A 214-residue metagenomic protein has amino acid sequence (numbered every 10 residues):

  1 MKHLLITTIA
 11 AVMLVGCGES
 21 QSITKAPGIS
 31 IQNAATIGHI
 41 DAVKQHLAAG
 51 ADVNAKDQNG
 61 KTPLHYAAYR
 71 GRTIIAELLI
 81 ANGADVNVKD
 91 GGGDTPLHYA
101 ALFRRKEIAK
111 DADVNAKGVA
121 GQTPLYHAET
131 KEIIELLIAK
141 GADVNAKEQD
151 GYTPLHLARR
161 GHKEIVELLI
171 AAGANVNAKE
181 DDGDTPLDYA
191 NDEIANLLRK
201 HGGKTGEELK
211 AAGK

Functional and structural regions predicted by a protein language model:
K2-T8: Sec-dependent signal peptide recognition, specifically the positively charged N-region followed immediately by
G18-S20: Bacterial signal peptide processing site
I29-N33, T62-H65, T95-H98, Q122-Y126 (+2 more regions): Ankyrin repeat (ANK) core detector
N33-H39, Y66-R72, Y99-R105, H127-E132 (+2 more regions): Ankyrin repeat A-helix N-terminal signature
K44-D52, E77-D85, K110-D113, E135-D143 (+2 more regions): Ankyrin repeat domain, specifically the short helix-to-loop turn at the C-terminus of the second helix of each repeat
N175-K214: Leucine-rich solenoid repeat scaffolds
